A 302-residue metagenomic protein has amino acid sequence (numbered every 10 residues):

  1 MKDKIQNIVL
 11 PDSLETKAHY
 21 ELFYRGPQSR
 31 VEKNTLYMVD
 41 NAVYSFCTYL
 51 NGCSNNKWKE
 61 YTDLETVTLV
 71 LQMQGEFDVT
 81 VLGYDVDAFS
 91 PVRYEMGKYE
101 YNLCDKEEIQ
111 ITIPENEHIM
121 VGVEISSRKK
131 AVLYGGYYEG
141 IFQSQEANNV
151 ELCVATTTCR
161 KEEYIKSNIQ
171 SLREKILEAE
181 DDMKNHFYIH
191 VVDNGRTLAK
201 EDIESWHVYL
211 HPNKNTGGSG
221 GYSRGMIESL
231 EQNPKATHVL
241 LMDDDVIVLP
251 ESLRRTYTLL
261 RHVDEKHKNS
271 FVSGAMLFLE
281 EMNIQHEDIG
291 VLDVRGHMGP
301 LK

Functional and structural regions predicted by a protein language model:
M1-S54: Glycan-recognition and processing domains
Y24, F46-V67, L71-Q170: N-proximal low-complexity "stem/linker" segments adjacent to membrane-targeting elements
L172-H211: Acidic donor-binding segment of Leloir-type glycosyltransferases
E174-K184, S229-K235, R261-H267: Alpha-helix termini
N213-E231: Glycine-rich, basic loop-to-helix element that forms the pyrophosphate-binding segment of sugar-nucleotide handling
G217-S219, H297-K302: Active-site-adjacent "gating/activation" loops or surface patches in catalytic cores
P234-I247: Short beta-strand-to-loop acidic/aromatic patch adjacent to the donor-nucleotide binding site
E251-M298: Conserved donor NDP-sugar-binding/catalytic core segment of glycosyltransferases
